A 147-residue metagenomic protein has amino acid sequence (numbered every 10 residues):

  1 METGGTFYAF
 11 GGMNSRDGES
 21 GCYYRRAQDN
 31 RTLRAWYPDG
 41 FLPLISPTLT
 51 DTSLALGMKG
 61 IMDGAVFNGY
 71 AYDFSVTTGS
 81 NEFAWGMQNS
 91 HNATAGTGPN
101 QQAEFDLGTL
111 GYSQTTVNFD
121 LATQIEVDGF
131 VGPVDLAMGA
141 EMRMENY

Functional and structural regions predicted by a protein language model:
M1, F7, S15-D39: Periplasmic-side early beta-strands and strand-to-turn transitions of outer-membrane beta-barrels
E2-T6, I61-A71, Q124-D135: Short loop/turn motifs that connect adjacent beta-strands in outer-membrane beta-barrel proteins
A9-G11, Y72-V76, L136-A140: Membrane-embedded beta-strand positions of outer-membrane beta-barrel proteins
M13-E19, M62, T78-E82, I125 (+1 more regions): Transmembrane beta-strands of outer-membrane beta-barrel pores
Y23-L33, F83, Q88-P99: Flexible, surface-exposed loop regions and adjacent strand-edge segments of Gram-negative outer-membrane beta-barrel
T32-R34, G57, N81, L121 (+1 more regions): Membrane-topology and secretion signals of cell-surface/extracellular proteins
G40-L44, N100-T109: Extracellular loop and loop/strand-boundary signature of outer-membrane beta-barrel proteins
T50-L56, S113-F119: Hydrophobic, lipid-facing positions within transmembrane beta-strands of outer-membrane proteins
